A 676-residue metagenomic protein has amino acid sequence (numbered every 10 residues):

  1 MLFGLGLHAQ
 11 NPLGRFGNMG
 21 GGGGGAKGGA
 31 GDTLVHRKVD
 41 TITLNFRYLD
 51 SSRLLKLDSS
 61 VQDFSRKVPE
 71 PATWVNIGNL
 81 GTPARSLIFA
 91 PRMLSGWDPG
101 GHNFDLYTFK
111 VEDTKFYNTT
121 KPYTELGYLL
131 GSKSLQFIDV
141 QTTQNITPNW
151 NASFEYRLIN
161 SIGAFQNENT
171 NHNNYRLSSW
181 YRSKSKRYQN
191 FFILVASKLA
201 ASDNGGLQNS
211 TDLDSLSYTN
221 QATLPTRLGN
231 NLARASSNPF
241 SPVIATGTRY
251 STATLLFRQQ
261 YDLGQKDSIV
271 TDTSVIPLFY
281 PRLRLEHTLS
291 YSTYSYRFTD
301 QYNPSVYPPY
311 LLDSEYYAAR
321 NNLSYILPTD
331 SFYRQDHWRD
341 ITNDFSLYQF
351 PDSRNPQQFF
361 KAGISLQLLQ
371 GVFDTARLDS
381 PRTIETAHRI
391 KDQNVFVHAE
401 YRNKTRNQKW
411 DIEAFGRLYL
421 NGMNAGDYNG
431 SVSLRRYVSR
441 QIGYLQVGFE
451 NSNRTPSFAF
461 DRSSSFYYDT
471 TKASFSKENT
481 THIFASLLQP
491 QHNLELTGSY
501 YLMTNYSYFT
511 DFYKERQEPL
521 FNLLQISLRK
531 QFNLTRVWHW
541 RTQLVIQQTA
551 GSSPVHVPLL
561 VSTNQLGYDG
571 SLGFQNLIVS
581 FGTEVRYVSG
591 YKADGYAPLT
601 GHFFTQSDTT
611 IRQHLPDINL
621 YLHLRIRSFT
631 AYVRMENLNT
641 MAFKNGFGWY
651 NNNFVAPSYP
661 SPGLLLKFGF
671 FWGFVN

Functional and structural regions predicted by a protein language model:
M1-F3, A485: Sec-dependent N-terminal signal peptides
L5-A9: Sec/Tat signal peptide C-region and signal peptidase I cleavage site
Q10-T254, D262-V270, S274-I276, R435-G443 (+2 more regions): Membrane-proximal, glycine/serine-rich, low-complexity loop/turn segments characteristic of large bacterial
S241-N676: Exposed, low-structure sequence patches enriched in small/polar residues
